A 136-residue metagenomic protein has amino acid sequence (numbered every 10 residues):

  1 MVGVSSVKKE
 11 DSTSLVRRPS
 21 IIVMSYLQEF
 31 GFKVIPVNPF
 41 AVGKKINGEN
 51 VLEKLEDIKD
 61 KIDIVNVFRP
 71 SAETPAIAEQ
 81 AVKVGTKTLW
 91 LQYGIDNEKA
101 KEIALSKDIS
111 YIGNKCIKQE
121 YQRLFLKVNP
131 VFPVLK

Functional and structural regions predicted by a protein language model:
M1-D63, T74-K136: Structural/interface elements that position substrates and couple domains in central-metabolism enzymes
N66: N-terminal Rossmann-like NAD(P) cofactor-binding module of classical short-chain dehydrogenase/reductase
